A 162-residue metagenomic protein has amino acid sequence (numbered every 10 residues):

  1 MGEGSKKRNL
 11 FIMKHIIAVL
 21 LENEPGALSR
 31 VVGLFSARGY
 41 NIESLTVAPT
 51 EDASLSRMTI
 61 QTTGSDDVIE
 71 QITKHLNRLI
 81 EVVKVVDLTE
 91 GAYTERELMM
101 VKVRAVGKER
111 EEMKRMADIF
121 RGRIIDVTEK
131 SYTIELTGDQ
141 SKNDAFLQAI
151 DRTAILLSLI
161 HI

Functional and structural regions predicted by a protein language model:
M13-L21, R57-M58, Y93-R104: Short glycine-/aliphatic-rich beta-strand segments at the starts of folded cytosolic domains
E24-P25, T63-D67, V106-G107, G138-N143: Helix N-cap motif at beta-to-alpha junctions
V31-G33, I72-L79, M113-D118, F146-D151: Short amphipathic alpha-helices in soluble, non-transmembrane regions that often serve as interface/regulatory elements
A37-N41, N77-K84, F120-I125, D151-S158: A common structural junction motif
I42-G64, L88-E95: Short, charge-patterned binding micro-sites
S65-A105: Helix-adjacent hinge/juxtasegments
G107-D144: Non-DNA-binding regulatory cores of transcription-related proteins, predominantly C-terminal effector-binding
I160-I162: Conserved small/polar residues in nucleotide/adenosyl-binding loops
